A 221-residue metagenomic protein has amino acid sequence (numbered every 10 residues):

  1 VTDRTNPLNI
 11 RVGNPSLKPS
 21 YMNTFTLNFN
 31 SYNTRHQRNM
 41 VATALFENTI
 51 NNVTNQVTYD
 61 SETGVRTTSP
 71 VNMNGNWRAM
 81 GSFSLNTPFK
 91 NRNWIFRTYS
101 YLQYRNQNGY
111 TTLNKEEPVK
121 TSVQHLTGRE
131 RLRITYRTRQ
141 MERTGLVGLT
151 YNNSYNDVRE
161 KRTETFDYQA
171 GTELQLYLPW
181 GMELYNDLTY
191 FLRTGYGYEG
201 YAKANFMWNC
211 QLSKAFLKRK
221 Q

Functional and structural regions predicted by a protein language model:
V1-Q221: Exposed, low-structure sequence patches enriched in small/polar residues
